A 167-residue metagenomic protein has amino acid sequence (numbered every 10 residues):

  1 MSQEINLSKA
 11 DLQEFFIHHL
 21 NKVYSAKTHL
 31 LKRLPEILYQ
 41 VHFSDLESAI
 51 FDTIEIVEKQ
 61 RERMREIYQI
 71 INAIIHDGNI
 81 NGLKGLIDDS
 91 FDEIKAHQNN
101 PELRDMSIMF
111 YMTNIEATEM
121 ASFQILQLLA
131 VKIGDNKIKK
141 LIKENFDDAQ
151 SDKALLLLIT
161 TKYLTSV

Functional and structural regions predicted by a protein language model:
M1-V167: Amphipathic alpha-helical hairpins
